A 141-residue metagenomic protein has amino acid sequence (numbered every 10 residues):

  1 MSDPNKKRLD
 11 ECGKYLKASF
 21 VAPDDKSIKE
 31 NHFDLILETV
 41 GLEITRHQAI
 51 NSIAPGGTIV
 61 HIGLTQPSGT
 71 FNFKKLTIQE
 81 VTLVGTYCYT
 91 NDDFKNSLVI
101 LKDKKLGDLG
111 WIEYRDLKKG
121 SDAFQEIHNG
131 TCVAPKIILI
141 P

Functional and structural regions predicted by a protein language model:
M1, F20, G56-I59, I137: Hydrophobic residues within beta-strands of alpha/beta enzymes
M1-Q48: Adenosine-nucleotide cofactor-binding segment
D3-P4, D24, V40-G41, L64 (+3 more regions): Short beta->alpha linker loops
K6, H47, N91, K95-P141: C-terminal hydrophobic helical "lid"/dimerization subdomain of Rossmann-like NAD(P)H-dependent oxidoreductases
L9, G13, D34-L37, I50 (+4 more regions): Generic hydrophobic alpha-helical scaffold/packing signal
S19, T82, G110-E113: Conserved beta-strand segments of alpha/beta enzyme cores
S27-N31, N51, L76, N129: Structural motif
E43-D103, I140-P141: Glycine-rich phosphate-binding loop and adjacent beta-alpha segment of Rossmann(oid) nucleotide-cofactor-binding
